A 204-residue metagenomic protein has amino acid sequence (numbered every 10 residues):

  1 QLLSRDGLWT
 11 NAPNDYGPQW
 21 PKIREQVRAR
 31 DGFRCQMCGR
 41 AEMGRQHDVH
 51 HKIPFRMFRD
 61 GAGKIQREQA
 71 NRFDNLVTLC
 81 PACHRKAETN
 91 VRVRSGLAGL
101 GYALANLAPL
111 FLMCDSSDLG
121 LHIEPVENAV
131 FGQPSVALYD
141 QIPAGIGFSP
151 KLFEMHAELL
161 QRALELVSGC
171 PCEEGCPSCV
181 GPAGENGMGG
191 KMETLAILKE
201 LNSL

Functional and structural regions predicted by a protein language model:
Q1-D15, A82, T89-L204: Extended, highly charged accessory segments
P13-I23, M57-Q66, A157-A163: Short Cys/His-rich Zn2+-coordinating modules
W20, Q26, I146: Positively charged, helix-rich recognition surfaces that bind polyanionic ligands
R24-Q26, R30-R34, A41: Short helix-coil boundary/hinge micro-motifs
R28-G32, R72-L76, C172: Short metal-coordination and nucleic-acid-contact micro-motifs, chiefly zinc-binding Cys/His arrays
C35-C38, C80, C176: Short cysteine-rich clusters marking metal-coordination/redox-active sites
G39-T78, A87: Histidine-centered nuclease catalytic patch
